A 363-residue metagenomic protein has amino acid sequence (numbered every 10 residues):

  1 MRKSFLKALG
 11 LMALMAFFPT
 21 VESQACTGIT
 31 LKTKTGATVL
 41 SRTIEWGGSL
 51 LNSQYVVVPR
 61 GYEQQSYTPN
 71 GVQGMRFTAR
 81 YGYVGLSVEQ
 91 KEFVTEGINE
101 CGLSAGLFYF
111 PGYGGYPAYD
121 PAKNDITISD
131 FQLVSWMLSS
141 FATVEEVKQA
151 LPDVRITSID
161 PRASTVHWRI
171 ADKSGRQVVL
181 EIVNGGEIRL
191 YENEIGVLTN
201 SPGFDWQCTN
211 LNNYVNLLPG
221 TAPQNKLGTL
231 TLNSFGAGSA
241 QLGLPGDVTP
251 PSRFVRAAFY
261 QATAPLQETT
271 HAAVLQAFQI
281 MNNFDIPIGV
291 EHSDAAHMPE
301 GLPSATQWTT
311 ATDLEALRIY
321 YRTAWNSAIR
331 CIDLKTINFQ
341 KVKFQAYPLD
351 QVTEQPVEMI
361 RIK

Functional and structural regions predicted by a protein language model:
M1-G10: Bacterial N-terminal signal peptides that target proteins for export
M15-S23: C-terminal segment of classical bacterial N-terminal signal peptides
Q24-V39, G47, S53, I159 (+3 more regions): C-terminus-biased signal that marks the final domain/tail of proteins
A25-A122, R162, E358, K363: A contiguous strand-loop segment
V39-S41, S104-L107, R169-A171, V179 (+1 more regions): Structural recognition of the beta-strand scaffold that forms the well-ordered cores of secreted hydrolase catalytic
W46-G48, P111-Y113, G185-I188, N326-I329: Short, surface-exposed beta-strand-loop junctions and turns on beta-sheet-rich folds
Y55-G74, G114-V154, K341-T353: Compact, glycine/acidic-enriched structural inserts
V144, K148-I182: Aromatic- and glycine-enriched pocket-lining scaffold segments that form the walls of small-molecule binding clefts
